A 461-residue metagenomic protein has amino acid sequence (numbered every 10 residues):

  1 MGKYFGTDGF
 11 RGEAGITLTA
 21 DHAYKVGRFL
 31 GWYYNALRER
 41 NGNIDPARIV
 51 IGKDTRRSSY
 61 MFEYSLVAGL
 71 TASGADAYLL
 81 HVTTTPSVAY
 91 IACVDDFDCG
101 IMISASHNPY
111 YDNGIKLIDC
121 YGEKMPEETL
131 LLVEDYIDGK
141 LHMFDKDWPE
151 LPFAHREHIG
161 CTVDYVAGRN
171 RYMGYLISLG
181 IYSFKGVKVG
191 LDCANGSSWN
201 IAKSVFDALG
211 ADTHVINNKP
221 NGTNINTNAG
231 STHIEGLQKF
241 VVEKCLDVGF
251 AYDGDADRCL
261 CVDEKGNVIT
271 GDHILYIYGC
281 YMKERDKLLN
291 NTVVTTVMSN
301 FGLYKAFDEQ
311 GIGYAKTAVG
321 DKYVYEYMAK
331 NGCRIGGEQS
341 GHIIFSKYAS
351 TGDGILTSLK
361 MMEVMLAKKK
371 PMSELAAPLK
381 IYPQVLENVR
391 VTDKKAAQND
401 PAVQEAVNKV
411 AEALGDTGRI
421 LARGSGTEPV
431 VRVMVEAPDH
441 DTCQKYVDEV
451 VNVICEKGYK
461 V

Functional and structural regions predicted by a protein language model:
M1-A68, A72-S73, I159-G186, K395-N399: An N-terminal, well-structured beta->alpha segment
E13, N113-V242: Gly/Ser/Thr-enriched, mixed-charge loops and adjacent short helices that form phosphate/oxyanion-binding elements
A36-R40, R48-D112, S204-V262: N-terminal small/polar loop signature for handling phosphorylated ligands or for N-terminal nucleophile
G42-D54, K188-G190, N291-V297, R432-M434: Short glycine-rich phosphate-binding loop at a beta-alpha junction
L80, L131-M173, S178, E264-G337 (+1 more regions): Proline/glycine-rich low-complexity loops and linkers
P126, V215, N267-D286, G354-V364 (+1 more regions): Gly/Ser/Thr-rich active-site loops/lids in small-molecule metabolic enzymes that frequently grip phosphoryl groups
V248, R285-V461: Phosphate-binding and adjacent anionic-ligand microenvironments
